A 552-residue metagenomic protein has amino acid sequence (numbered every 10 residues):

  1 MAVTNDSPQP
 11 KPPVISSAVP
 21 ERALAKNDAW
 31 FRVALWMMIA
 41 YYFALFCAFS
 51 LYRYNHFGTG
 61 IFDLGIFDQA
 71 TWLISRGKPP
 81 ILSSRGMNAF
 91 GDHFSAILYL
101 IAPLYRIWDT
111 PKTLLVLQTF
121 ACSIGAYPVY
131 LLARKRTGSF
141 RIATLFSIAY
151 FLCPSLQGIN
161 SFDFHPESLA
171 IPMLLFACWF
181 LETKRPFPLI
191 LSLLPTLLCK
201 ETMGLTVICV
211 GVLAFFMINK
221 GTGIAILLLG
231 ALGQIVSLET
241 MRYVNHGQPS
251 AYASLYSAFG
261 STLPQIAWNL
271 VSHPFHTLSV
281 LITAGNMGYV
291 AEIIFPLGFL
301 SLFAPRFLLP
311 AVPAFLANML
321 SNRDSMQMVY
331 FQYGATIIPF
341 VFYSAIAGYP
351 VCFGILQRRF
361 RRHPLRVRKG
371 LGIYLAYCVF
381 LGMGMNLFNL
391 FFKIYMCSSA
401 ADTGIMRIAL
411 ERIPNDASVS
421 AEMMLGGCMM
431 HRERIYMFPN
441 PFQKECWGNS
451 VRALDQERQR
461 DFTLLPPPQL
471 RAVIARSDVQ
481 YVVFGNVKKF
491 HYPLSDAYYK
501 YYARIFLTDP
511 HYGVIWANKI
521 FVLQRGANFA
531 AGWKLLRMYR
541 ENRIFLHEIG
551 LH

Functional and structural regions predicted by a protein language model:
M1-F46, F140, G221-T222: Start-transfer (signal-anchor) and selected internal transmembrane alpha helices of multi-pass inner/ER membrane
A18, T206-L232: Perimembrane helix-loop-helix junctions
L35-A40, R141, L227-A231, C352-N386: Signature aromatic-anchored transmembrane alpha helix within multi-pass, membrane-resident enzymes that catalyze glycan
A48, I66-F90, A96-I97: Extracytosolic helix-loop segments that constitute the early lumenal/periplasmic catalytic or substrate-binding loops
F49, D63, K220-P313, I346 (+1 more regions): Membrane-lumen/periplasm interface segments of specific transmembrane helices in polyprenyl phosphate-linked
K112, V116-T137, F176: Transmembrane-helix motifs of polytopic, lipid-linked glycan transferases
P128-L131, A149-L152, N160, S168-L193 (+1 more regions): Specific aromatic-rich, kink-prone transmembrane helix
L309-R358: Hydrophobic/aromatic-rich transmembrane helices and adjacent perimembrane loops
